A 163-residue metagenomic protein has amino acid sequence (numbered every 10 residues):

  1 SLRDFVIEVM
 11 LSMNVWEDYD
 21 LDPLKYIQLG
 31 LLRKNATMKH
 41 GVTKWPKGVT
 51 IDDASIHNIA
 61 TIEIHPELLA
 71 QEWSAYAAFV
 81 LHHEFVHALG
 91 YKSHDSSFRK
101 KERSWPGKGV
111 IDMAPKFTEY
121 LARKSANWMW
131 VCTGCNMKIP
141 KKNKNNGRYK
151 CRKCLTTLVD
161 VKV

Functional and structural regions predicted by a protein language model:
S1-F79, A88-V163: Active-site-proximal or metal-binding-adjacent scaffold patches in catalytic folds
E84: Walker B catalytic acidic pair
